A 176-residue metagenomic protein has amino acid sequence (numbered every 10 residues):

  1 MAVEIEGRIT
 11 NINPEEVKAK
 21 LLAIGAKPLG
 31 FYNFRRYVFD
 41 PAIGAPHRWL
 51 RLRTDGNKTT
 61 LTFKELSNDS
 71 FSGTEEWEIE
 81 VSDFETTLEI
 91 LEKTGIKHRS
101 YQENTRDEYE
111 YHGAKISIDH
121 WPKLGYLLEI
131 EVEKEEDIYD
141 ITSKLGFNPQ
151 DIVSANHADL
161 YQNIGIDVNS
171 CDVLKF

Functional and structural regions predicted by a protein language model:
M1-G113, N148-F176: N-terminal strand-loop-strand beta-hairpin
T10, E133-E135: Short amphipathic alpha-helical "recognition" segments used for binding
K115-W121: Strongly charged, low-complexity linkers/loops
W121-K123, E133: Secondary-structure transition motif
I138-Q150: Long, well-ordered alpha-helical scaffolding segments within enzyme catalytic domains, especially pronounced
